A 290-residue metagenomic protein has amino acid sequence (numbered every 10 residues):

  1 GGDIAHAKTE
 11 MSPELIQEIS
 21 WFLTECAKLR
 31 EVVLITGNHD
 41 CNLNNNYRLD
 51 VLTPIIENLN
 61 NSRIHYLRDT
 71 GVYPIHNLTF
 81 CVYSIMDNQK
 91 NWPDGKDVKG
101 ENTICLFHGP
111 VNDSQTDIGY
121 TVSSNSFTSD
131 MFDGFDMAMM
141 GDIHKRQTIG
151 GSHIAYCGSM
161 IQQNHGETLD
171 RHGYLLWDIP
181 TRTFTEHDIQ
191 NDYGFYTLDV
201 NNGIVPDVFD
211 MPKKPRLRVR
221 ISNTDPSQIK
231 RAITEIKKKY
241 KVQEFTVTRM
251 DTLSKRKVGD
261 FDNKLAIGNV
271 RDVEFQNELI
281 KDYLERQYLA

Functional and structural regions predicted by a protein language model:
G1-V72, M131-F135: Core catalytic region of metal-dependent phosphoesterases/phosphodiesterases, especially metallo-beta-lactamase-like
D3, I19, G37, F80 (+5 more regions): Divalent metal-coordination and catalytic microenvironments
H6-T9, V33-N46, Y73, D87-K90 (+3 more regions): Active-site environment of divalent metal-dependent phosphoester hydrolases
P74, K90-K99, I204-M211: Short amphipathic alpha-helix with an adjacent loop that forms part of the alpha/beta core around
N77-D87, I104-P110, I154-G158: Active-site-proximal beta-strand elements of phosphoester/diester hydrolases
D87-K90, K96-F135, H165: Active-site-proximal segments of metal-dependent phosphoesterases and phosphodiesterases across multiple
D117-F184: Conserved beta-sheet core of the metallophosphoesterase superfamily
Y174, I179-A290: Accessory, non-catalytic peripheral segments of nucleic-acid enzymes
